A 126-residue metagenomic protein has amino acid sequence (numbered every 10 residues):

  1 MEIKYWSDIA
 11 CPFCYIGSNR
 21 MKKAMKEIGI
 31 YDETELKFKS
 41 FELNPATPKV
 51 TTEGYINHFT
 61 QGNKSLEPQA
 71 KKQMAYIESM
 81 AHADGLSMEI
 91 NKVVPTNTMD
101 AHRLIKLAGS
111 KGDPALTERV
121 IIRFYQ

Functional and structural regions predicted by a protein language model:
M1-P12, G17-M21, L36-K39: Short active-site neighborhood of thiol/selenol oxidoreductases, capturing the structured segment around
R20-Q126: Structural alpha/beta surface segment adjacent to cysteine/selenocysteine redox centers across thiol/disulfide enzymes
